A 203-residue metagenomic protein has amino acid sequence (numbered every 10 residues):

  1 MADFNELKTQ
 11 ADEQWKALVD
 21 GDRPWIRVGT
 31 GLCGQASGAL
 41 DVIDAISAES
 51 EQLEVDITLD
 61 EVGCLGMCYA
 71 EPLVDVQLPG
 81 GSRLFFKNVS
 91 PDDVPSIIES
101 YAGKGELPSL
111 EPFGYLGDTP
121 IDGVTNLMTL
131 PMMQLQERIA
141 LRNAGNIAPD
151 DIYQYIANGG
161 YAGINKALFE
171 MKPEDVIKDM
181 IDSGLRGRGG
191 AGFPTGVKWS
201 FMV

Functional and structural regions predicted by a protein language model:
M1-V203: Feature of Fe-S/electron-transfer and energy-metabolism proteins that preferentially highlights extended coupling
